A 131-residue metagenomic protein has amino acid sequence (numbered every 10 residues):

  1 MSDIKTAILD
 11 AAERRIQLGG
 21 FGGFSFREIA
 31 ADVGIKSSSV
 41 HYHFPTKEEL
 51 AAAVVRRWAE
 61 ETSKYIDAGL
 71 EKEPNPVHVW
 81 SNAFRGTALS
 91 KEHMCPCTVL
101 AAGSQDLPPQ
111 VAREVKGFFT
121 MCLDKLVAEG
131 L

Functional and structural regions predicted by a protein language model:
I4-A7, A11-E49, A53: Helix-turn-helix
K5, V55, A59, A112-L123: Amphipathic, non-transmembrane alpha-helical scaffold segments
A53-R56, K64-H93: Hydrophobic alpha-helical connector segments
L89-Q110: Amphipathic alpha-helical segments used for helix-helix packing
L107-P109, F118-L131: Hydrophobic alpha-helical bundle segments that form small-molecule/ligand-binding pockets
